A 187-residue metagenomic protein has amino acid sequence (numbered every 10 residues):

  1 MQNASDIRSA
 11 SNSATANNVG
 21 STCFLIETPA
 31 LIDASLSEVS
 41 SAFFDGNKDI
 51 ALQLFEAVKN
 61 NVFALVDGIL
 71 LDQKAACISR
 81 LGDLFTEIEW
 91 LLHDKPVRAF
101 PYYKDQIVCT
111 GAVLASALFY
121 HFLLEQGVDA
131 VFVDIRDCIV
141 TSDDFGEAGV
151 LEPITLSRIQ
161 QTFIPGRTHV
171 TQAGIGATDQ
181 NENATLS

Functional and structural regions predicted by a protein language model:
M1-S187: Nucleotide/pyrophosphate-binding catalytic subdomain
